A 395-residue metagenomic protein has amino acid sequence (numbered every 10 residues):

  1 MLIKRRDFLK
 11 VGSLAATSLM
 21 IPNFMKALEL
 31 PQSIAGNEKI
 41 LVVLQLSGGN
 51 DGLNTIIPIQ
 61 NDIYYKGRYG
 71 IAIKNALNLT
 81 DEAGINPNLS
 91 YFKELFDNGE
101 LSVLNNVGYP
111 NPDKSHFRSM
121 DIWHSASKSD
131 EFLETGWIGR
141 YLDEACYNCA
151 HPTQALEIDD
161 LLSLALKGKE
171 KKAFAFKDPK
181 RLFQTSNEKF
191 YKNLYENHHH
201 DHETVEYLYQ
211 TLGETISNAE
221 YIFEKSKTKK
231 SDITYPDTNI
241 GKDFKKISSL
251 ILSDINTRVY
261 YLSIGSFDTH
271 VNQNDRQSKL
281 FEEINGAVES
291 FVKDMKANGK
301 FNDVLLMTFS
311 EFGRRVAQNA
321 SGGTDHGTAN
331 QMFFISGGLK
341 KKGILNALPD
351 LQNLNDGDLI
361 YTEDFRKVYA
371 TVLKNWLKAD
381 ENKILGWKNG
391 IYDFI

Functional and structural regions predicted by a protein language model:
L2, N23-P87, Y91, F96-N98: Intrinsic-disorder/low-complexity recognition with aromatic hotspots
D7-A27: N-terminal export signals
S33, N37, L101-N218: A contiguous, mid-domain pocket- or channel-lining segment that forms the substrate-recognition surface
K39-N50, F92, S102, R258-I264 (+2 more regions): Beta-strand elements within well-structured catalytic alpha/beta cores of enzymes that handle phosphate/sulfate esters
S47-D51, G108-P112, D160-A165, S266-T269 (+2 more regions): Solvent-exposed loop/turn segments at secondary-structure junctions within structured extracellular/periplasmic domains
P58, A72-I85, T269-S278, E282-I395: Feature marks hydrolase-like catalytic cores characterized by long aromatic- and Gly/Pro-rich stretches
G67-N78, S119-M120, K227-T228, G265-V271: Acidic/histidine-rich, surface-exposed loop or edge segments in extracytoplasmic proteins
H199-S290, D294: Anion-binding catalytic surfaces of enzymes that hydrolyze or transfer phosphate/sulfate esters
